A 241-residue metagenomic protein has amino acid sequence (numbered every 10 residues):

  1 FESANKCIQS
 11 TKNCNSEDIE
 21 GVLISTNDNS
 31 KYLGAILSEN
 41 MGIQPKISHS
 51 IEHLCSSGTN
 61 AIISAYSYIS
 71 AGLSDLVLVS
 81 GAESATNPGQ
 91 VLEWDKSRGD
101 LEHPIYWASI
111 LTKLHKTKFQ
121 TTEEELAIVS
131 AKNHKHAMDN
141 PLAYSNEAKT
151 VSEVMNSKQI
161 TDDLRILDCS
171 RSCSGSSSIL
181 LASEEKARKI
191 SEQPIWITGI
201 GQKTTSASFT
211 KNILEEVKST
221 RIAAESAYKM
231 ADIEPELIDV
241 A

Functional and structural regions predicted by a protein language model:
F1-S56, H115, F119-T122, Y144-E153 (+2 more regions): Conserved active-site "lid/cap" helical segment
S3-C7, A61-I69, T112-H115, L180-S183 (+1 more regions): Buried hydrophobic packing segments
S16-T26, S48-E52, D75-G81, E124-A131 (+2 more regions): Beta-strand segments within the central parallel beta-sheet cores of soluble alpha/beta enzyme folds
D18-S25, S64-S70, S84-N87, H136-M138 (+2 more regions): Short, mixed-charge, low-aromatic patches
T26-S80, S84-A108, S145-C169, T198-T205 (+1 more regions): Conserved catalytic cysteine-centered active-site region of acyl-thioester-dependent Claisen-condensing enzymes
H103-N146, D239: Conserved thiamine diphosphate
T117, A127-A131, H136, Y144 (+1 more regions): Condensing-enzyme catalytic core mediating Claisen C-C bond formation in acyl metabolism
